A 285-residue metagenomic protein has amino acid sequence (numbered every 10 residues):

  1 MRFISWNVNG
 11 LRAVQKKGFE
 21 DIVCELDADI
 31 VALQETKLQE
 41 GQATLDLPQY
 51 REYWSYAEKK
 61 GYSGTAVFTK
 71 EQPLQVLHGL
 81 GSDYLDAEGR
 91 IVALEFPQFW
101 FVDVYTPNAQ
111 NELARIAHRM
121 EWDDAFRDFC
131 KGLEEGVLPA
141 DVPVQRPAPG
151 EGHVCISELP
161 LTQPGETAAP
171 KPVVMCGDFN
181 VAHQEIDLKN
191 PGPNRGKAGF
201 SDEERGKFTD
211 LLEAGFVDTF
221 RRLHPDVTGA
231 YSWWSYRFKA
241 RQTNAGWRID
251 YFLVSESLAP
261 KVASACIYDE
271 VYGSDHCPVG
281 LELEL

Functional and structural regions predicted by a protein language model:
M1-L47, R51, A57-Y62, H78 (+5 more regions): N-terminal, active-site-proximal structural segment of metallo-dependent hydrolase catalytic domains
M1-N9, Q98-Q110, C176: Active-site-proximal beta-strand elements of phosphoester/diester hydrolases
N7, V23-G41, F101, A140 (+5 more regions): Active-site beta-strand/loop signature of hydrolases that rely on acidic residues for catalysis
R12, E40-Q42, Y62, A109-L113 (+2 more regions): Short catalytic/ligand-binding loop motif for oxyanion handling, primarily in non-cytosolic enzymes, centered on
I30, R51, A125-P147, V154-A245 (+1 more regions): Metal-dependent phosphoesterases centered on the DNase I-like endonuclease/exonuclease/phosphatase
K37, A43-A114, H118: Structured beta-strand-rich core segments of catalytic domains in phosphoester-bond hydrolases
K60-Q75, R237-P260: Conserved beta strand-loop-helix elements of the APE1-like EEP
K70, L94-P97, S255-E256, L281-L285: Active-site beta-strand termini and strand-to-loop segments that position acidic
